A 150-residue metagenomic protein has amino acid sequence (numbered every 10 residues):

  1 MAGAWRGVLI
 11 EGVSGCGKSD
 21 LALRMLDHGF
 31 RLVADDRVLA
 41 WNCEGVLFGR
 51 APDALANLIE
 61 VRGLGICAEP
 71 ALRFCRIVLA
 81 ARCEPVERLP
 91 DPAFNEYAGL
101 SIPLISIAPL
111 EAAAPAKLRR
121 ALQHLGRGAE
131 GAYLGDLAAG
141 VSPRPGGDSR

Functional and structural regions predicted by a protein language model:
A2-L26: Glycine-rich phosphate-binding P-loop
R6, D27, R31-P85: Conserved nucleotide-sensing/catalytic segment adjacent to the nucleotide-binding pocket in NTP-handling enzymes
K18, N57-L58, A112-A113: A short local loop/turn or secondary-structure capping micro-motif enriched for an aromatic residue
L21-A22, A68-A71, N95: Short, flexible, glycine/charge-rich loop motifs used to bind or transfer phosphoryl groups or to couple energy/partner
I77-R150: Conserved NTP phosphate-binding and transfer environment spanning the P-loop NTPase/kinase superfamily
